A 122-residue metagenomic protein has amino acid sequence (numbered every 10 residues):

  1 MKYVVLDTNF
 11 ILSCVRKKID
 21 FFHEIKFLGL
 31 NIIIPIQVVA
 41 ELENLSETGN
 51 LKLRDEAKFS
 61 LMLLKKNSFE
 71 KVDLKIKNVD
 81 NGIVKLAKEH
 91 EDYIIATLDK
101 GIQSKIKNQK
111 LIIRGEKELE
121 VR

Functional and structural regions predicted by a protein language model:
M1-K66: Domain-level signal for Mg2+-assisted phosphodiester chemistry and nucleotide/NA-binding surfaces in nucleic-acid
V38-R122: Nuclease catalytic cores that cleave nucleic-acid phosphodiester bonds, predominantly acidic two-metal-ion
